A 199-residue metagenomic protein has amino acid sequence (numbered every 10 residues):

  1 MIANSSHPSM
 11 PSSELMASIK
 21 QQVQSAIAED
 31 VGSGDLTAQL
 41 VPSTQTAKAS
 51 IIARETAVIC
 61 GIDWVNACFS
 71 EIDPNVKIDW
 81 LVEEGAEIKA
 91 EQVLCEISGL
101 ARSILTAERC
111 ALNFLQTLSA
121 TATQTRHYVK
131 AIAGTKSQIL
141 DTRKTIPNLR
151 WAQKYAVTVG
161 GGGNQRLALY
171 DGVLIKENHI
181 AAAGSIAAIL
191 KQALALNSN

Functional and structural regions predicted by a protein language model:
I2-N199: Acidic/glycine-rich phosphate/pyrophosphate-binding loops and surrounding catalytic core that coordinate Mg2+
